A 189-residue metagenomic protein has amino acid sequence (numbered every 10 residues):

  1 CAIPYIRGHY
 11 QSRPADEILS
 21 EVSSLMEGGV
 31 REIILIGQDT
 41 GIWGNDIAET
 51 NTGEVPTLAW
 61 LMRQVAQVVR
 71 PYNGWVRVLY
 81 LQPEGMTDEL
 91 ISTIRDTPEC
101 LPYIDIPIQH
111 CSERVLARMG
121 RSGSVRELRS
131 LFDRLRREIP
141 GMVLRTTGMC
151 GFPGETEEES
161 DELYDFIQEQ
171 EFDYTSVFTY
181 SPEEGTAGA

Functional and structural regions predicted by a protein language model:
C1-D16: Canonical Radical SAM [4Fe-4S] cluster-binding loop centered on the CxxxCxxC motif and its immediate flanking residues
A2-Y5, G29, G85, E171 (+1 more regions): Conserved functional loop/turn residues at catalytic and ligand-binding sites
I6, Q38-T40, Y180: Short, ordered loop/turn segments at secondary-structure junctions
M26-S160: Conserved SAM/AdoMet-binding glycine-rich loop
E158-A189: Structured C-terminal cores of nucleic-acid metabolism proteins
